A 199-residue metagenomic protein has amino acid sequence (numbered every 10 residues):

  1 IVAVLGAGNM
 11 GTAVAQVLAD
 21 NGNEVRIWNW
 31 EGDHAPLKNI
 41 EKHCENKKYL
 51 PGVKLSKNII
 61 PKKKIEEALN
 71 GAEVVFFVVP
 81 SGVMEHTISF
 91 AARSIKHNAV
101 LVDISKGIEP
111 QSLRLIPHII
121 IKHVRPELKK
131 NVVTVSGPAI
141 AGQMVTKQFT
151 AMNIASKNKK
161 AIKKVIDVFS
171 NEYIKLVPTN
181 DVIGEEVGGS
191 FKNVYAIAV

Functional and structural regions predicted by a protein language model:
I1-P51, I60-K63: NAD(P)+-binding Rossmann beta1-loop-alpha1 motif at the extreme N-terminus of oxidoreductases
V2, E24-V25, K130-V132, L176: Hydrophobic anchor at the start of a short beta-strand that flanks the dinucleotide cofactor-binding loop
E31-G32, K106-I108, S136-I140, N158 (+2 more regions): Glycine-rich beta-alpha junction loops
L37, L113-H118, I162-K163: Short, surface-exposed alpha-helical segments at coil->helix boundaries
L55, P61-N70, V74-F77, S81-F149: Rossmann-like NAD(P)(H) cofactor-binding subdomain of soluble oxidoreductases
S94, H123-N131, F149-V199: Internal alpha-helical scaffold of NAD(P)-dependent oxidoreductase catalytic cores
